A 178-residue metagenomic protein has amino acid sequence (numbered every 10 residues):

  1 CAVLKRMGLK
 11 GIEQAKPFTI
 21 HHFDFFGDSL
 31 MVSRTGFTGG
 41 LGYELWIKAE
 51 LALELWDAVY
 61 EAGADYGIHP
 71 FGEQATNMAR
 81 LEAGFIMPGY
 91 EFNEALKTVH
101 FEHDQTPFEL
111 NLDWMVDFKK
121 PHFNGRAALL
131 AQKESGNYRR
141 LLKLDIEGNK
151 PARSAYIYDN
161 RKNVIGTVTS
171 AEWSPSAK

Functional and structural regions predicted by a protein language model:
C1-K178: Conserved, structured C-terminal
